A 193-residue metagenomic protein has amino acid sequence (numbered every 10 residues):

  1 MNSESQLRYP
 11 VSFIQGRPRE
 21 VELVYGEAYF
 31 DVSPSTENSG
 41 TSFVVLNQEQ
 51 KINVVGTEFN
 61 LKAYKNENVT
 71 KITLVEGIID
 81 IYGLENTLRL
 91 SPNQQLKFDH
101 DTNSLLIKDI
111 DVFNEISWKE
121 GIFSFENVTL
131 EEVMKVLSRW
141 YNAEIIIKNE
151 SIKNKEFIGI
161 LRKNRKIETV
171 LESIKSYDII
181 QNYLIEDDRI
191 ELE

Functional and structural regions predicted by a protein language model:
N2-E193: A residue-level detector for the "anchor" residue at the start of short, highly conserved motifs
